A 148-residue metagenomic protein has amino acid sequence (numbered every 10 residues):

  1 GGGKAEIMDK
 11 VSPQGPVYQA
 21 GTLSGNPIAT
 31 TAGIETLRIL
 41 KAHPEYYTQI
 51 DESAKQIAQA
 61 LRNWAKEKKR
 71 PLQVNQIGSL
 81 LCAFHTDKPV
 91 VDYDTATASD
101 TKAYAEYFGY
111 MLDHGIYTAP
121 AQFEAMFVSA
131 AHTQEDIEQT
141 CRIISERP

Functional and structural regions predicted by a protein language model:
G1-P148: Conserved N-terminal phosphate-binding loop of PLP-dependent enzymes in the Aspartate aminotransferase
